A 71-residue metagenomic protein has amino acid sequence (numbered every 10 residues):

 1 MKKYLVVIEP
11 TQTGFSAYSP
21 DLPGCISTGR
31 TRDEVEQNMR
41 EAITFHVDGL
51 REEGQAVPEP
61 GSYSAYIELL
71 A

Functional and structural regions predicted by a protein language model:
M1-L5, Q37-A71: Short, charged, surface-exposed hinge/linker loops at domain edges that act as mobile lids or interdomain connectors
V7-L22: Short aromatic-glycine-(Arg/Gly/Cys) micro-motifs in beta-strand/loop hairpins
P23-D33: A short, exposed loop/beta-hairpin motif centered on an aromatic-Gly-Thr core
